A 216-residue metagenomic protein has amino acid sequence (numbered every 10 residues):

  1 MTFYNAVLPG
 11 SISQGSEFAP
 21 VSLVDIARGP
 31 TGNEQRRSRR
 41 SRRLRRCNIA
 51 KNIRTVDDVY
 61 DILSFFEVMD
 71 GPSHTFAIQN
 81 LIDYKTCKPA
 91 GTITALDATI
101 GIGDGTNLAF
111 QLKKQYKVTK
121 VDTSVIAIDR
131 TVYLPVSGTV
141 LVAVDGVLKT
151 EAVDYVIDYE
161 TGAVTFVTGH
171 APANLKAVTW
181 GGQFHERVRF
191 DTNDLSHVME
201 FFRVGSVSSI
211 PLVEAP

Functional and structural regions predicted by a protein language model:
M1-V24: Polar/acidic, low-complexity leader/linker segments enriched in S/T/G and N/D
P9-Q14, Q35, R39-R45, I53-V59 (+4 more regions): Subunit-assembly interface segments of extracellular/virion macromolecular structures
R28, E34-T55, L195-P216: Oligomerization/assembly interface segments of phage tail-like spikes and tubes
L44-R46, T139, T161, L175: Extracellular structured ligand-interaction cores
I53, K114-K117, T165-N174, P216: Secondary-structure transition/turn motif
L63-D154, Q183-P216: Extended beta-strand solenoid/passenger and fiber regions
K149-K176: A surface-exposed beta-strand-loop module
K176-F184: Short, hydrophobic/aromatic-enriched beta-strand segments in well-ordered soluble domains
